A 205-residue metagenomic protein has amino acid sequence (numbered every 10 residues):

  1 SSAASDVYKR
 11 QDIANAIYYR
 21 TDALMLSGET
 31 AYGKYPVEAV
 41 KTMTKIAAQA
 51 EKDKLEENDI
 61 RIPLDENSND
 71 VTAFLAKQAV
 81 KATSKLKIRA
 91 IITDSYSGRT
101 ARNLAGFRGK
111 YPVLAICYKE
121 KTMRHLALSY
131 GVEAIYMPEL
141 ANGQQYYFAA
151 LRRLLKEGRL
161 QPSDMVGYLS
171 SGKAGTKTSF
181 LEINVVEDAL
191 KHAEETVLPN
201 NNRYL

Functional and structural regions predicted by a protein language model:
S1-Y8: Short, small-residue-biased leader/transition segments that mark boundaries at the very start of proteins
I13-P36: Glycine-rich phosphate-binding active-site loops on the catalytic face of alpha/beta enzymes
Y19-S27, M43-E57, A82-L86, F107-Y111 (+4 more regions): Change "in soluble alpha/beta enzymes" to "in soluble alpha/beta proteins
S27, K52-I62, R89, D94 (+1 more regions): Flexible, glycine/charged-enriched surface loops at secondary-structure junctions
T30-K52, S179-N184: C-terminal helical cap(s) of enzyme catalytic domains, especially alpha/beta-barrels
T42-A79, A193-Y204: Long, charged amphipathic helices and adjacent flexible linkers at domain junctions
T100-R102, R108-Y146: Nucleotide-binding motor/catalytic cores of P-loop/tubulin-like NTPases across gene-expression machines
Q161-L169, A174, S179-V186, L190: C-terminal binding/interaction regions
